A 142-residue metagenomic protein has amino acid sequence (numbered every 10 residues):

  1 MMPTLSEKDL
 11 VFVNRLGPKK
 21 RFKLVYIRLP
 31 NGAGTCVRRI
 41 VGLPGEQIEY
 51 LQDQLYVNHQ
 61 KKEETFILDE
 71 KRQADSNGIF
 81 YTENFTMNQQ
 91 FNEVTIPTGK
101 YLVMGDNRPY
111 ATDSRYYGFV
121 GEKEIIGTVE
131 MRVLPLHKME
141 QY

Functional and structural regions predicted by a protein language model:
M1-E7: Alpha-helical transmembrane signal-anchor/signal-peptide segments
E7-Y142: Soluble "head" domains of membrane/secretory-pathway proteins
